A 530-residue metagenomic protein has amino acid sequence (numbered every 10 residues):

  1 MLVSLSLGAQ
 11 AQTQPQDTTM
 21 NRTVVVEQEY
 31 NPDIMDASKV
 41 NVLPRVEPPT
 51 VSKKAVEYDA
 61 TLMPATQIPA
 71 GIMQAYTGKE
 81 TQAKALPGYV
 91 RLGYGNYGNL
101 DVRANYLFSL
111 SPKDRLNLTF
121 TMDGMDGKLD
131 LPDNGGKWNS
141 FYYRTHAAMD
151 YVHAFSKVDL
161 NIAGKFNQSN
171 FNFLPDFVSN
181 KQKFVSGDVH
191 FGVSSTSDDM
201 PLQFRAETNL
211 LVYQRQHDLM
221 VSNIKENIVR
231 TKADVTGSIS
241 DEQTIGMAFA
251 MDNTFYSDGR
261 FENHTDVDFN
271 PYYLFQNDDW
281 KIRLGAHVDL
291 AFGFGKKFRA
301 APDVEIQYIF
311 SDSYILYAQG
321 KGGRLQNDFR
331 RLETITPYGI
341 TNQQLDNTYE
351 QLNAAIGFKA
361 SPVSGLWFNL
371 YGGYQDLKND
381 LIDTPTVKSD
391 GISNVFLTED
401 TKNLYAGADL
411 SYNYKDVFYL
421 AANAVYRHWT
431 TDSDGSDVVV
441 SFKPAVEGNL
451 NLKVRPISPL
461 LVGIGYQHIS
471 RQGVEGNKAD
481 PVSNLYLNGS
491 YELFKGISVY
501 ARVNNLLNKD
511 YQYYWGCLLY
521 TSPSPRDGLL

Functional and structural regions predicted by a protein language model:
P69-Q74, T81-V90, Y94-P132, N139-A147 (+1 more regions): Outer-membrane beta-barrel translocator/receptor signature
K84-L86, G98-L100, F141-T145, K181-G187 (+8 more regions): Residues that define the transmembrane beta-barrel architecture of outer-membrane proteins
L92-N96, M122-D126, F155-K157, F166-N172 (+12 more regions): Transmembrane beta-strands of outer-membrane beta-barrel pores
K113-L116, K157-N161, S197-R205, S240-M247 (+7 more regions): Repeated loop/turn-to-beta-strand initiation elements of outer-membrane beta-barrel proteins
M125-A148, L160-Q203, N209-I228: Flexible loop and strand-edge segments within Gram-negative outer membrane beta-barrel domains
L345-N347, N369-Y419, D432-D437, E447: Outer membrane beta-barrel strand-and-loop segments of large Gram-negative receptors, especially TonB-dependent
R427-T431, F442-E492: C-terminal beta-barrel architecture of Gram-negative outer-membrane proteins
Y520-L530: Single conserved hydrophobic/aromatic residue that forms the stacking wall/gate of nucleotide- or nucleobase-binding
